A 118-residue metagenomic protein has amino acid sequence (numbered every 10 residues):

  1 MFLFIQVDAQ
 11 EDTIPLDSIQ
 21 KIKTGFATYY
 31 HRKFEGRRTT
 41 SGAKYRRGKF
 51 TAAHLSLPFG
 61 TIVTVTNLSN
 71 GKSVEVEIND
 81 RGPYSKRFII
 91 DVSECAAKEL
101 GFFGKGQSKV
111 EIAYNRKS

Functional and structural regions predicted by a protein language model:
M1-L3: Bacterial N-terminal signal peptides
I5-S118: Secreted/periplasmic proteins
